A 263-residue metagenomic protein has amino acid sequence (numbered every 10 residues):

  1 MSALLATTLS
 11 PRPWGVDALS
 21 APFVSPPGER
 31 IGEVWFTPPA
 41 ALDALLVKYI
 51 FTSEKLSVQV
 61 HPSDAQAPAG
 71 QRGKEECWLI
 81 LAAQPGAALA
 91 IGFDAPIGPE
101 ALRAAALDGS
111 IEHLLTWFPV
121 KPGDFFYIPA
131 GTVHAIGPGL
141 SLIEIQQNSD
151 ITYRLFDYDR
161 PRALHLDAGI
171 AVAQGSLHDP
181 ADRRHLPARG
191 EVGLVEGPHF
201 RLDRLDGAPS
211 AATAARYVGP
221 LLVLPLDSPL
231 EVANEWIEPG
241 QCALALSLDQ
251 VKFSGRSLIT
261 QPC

Functional and structural regions predicted by a protein language model:
M1-I97, D157-A181, L202, T260-C263: Transition-metal
V47-Y49, L56-V58, A69-G70, E76-L79 (+4 more regions): His/acidic/aromatic-lined binding-pocket segments of jelly-roll/cupin-type domains and related regulatory beta-sandwich
F51-S53, S63, Q71-K74, A83-G86 (+3 more regions): Ligand-binding loop in jelly-roll beta-barrel domains
A95-D108, Y217-L224: Short, basic/aromatic beta-hairpin or loop at an interaction surface
A104-L115, D227-P229: Short, structured beta-strand/loop micro-motifs enriched in basic residues and often containing a Trp
L115-Y127, P229-Q250: Short acidic-glycine-tyrosine-enriched beta hairpin
F118-P129, H134-G137, F200: Short, active-site-adjacent segments that bind or coordinate small-molecule cofactors and metal centers
Y153-Y217: C-terminal amphipathic alpha-helical segment
